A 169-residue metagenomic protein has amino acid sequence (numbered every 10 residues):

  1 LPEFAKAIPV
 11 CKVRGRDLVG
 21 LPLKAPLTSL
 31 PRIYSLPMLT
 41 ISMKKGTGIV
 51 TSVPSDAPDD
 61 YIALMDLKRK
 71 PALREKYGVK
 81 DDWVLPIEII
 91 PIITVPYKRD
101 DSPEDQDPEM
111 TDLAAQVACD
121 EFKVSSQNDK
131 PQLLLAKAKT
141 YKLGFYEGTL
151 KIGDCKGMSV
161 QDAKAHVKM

Functional and structural regions predicted by a protein language model:
L1-I49, D59-I62: Protease-associated
L30, G46-M169: Residue patterns forming the tRNA-binding/recognition surfaces of aminoacyl-tRNA synthetases and related DALR
